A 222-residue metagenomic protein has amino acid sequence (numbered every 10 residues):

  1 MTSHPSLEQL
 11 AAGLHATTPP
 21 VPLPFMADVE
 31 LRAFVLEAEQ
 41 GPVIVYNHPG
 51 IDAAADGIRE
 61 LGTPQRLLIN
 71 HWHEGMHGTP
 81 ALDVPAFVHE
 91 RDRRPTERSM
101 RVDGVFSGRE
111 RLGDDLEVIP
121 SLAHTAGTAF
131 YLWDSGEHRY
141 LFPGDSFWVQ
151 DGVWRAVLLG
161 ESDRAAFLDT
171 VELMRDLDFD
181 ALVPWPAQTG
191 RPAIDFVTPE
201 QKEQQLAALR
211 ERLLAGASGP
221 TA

Functional and structural regions predicted by a protein language model:
T2, S6-E8, T17-V21, G41-V45 (+1 more regions): Metallo-beta-lactamase
T2-H4, Q9-A12, T79-G127, S135 (+1 more regions): Metallo-beta-lactamase
Q9-F34: N-terminal short beta-loop-beta anion/metal-coordinating cradle
F25, H77-G78, T96, Q150 (+1 more regions): Glycine/Thr-rich phosphate-binding loops of Rossmann-like dinucleotide-binding domains
A27-V29, A54-R59, D151-R155: A short, polar/proline- and glycine-enriched secondary-structure boundary/capping micro-motif
A27-V43, G50-A53: Active-site-flanking structural segment that lines cofactor/substrate pockets
V45-H48, Q65-H73, F87-E90, P120-A123 (+2 more regions): Active-site neighborhood of phospho(di)ester-bond hydrolases with catalytic His/Asp-centered motifs
P49-D114, Q205-R212: Active-site HxH/HxHxD metal-binding segment of metal-dependent hydrolases
